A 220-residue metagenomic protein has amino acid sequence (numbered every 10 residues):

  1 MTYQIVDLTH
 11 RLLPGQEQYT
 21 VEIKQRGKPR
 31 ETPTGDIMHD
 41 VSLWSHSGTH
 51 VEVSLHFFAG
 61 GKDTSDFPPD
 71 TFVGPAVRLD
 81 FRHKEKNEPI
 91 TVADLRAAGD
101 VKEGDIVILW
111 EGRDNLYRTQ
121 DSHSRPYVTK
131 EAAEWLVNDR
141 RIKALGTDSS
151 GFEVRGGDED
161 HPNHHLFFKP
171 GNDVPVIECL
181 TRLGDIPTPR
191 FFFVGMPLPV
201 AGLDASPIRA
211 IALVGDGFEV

Functional and structural regions predicted by a protein language model:
M1-V220: Active-/binding-site microenvironments in catalytic and ligand-binding cores
